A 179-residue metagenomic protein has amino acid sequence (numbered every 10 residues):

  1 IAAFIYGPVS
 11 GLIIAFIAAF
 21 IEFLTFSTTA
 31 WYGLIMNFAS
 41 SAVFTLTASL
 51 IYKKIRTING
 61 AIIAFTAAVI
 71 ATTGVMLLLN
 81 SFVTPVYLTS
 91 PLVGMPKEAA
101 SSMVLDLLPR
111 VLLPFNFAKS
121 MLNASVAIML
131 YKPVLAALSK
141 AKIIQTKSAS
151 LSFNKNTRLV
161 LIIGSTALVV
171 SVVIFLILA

Functional and structural regions predicted by a protein language model:
I1-A179: Loop-helix junctions at membrane interfaces
